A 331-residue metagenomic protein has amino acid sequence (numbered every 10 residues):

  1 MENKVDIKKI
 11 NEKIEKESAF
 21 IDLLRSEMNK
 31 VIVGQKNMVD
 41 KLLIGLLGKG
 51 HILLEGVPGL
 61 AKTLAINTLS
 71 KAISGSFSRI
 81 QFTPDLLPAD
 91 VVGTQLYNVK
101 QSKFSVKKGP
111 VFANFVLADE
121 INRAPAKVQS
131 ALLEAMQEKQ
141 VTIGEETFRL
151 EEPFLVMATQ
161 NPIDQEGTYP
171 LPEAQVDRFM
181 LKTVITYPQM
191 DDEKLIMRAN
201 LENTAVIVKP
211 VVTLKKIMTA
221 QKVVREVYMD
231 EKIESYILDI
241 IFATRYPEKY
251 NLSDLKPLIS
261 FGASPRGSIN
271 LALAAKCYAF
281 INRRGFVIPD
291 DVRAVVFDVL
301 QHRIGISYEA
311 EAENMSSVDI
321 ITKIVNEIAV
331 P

Functional and structural regions predicted by a protein language model:
M1-I14, P247-P331: C-terminal engagement/docking regions of AAA+ P-loop ATPases
I10-S18, V31, T168, K182-D254 (+4 more regions): Conserved C-terminal "switch" segment of AAA+ ATPases
I14-L60, F242: Pre-Walker A (pre-P-loop) alpha-helix and adjacent loop at the N terminus of AAA/AAA+ ATPase modules, a conserved
K41-I44, Y97-L117, E146: Conserved alpha-helical scaffold flanking the Walker A/P-loop in AAA+ ATPase domains
L46-T83: Walker A/P-loop
G56, D119-E120, A131: Walker B catalytic acidic pair
V57, V91, T159: P-loop (Walker A) phosphate-binding loop of NTP-binding proteins
N98-K103, E120, A124, V128 (+2 more regions): Canonical AAA+ ATPase core
